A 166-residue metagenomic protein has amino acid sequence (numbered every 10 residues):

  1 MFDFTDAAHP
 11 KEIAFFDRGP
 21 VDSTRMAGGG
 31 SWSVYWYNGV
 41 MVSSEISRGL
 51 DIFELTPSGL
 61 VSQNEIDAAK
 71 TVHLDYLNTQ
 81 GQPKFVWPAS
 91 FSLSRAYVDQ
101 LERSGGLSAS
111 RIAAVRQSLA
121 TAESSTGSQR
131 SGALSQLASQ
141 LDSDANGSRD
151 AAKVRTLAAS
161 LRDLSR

Functional and structural regions predicted by a protein language model:
M1-E102, R111-Q117: Feature marking well-ordered beta-strand scaffolds used for ligand recognition
K70-R166: Mature extracytoplasmic or organellar-lumen-exposed domains after removal of signal/transit peptides
